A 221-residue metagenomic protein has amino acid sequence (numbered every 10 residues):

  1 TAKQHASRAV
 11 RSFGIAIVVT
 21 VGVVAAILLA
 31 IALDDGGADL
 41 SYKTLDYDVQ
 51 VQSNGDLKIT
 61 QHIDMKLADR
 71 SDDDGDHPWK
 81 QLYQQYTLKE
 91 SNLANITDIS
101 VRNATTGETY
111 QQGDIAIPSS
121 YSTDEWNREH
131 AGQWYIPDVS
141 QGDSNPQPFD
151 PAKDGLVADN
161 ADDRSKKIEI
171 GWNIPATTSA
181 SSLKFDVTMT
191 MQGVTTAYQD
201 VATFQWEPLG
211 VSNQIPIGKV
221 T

Functional and structural regions predicted by a protein language model:
T1-T221: Lumenal/extracellular ectodomains and adaptor appendage modules of the eukaryotic vesicle/secretory system
